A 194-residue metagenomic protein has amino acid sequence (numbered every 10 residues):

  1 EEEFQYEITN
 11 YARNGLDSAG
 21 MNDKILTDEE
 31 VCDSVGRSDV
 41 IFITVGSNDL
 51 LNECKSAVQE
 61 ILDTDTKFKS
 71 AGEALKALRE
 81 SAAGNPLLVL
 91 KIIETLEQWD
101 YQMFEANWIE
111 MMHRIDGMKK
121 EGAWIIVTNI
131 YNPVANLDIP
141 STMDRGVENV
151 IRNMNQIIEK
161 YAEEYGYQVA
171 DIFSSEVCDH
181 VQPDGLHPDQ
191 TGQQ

Functional and structural regions predicted by a protein language model:
E1-R13, E30-S34: Serine-esterase "nucleophile elbow" of acetyl-processing enzymes
A12-L16, V45-G46: Cell-envelope and extracellular/periplasmic
G15-T27: Structural motif
T27-Q190: Alpha-helical cap/lid subdomain in secreted, periplasmic, or secretory-pathway luminal O-acyl-processing enzymes
